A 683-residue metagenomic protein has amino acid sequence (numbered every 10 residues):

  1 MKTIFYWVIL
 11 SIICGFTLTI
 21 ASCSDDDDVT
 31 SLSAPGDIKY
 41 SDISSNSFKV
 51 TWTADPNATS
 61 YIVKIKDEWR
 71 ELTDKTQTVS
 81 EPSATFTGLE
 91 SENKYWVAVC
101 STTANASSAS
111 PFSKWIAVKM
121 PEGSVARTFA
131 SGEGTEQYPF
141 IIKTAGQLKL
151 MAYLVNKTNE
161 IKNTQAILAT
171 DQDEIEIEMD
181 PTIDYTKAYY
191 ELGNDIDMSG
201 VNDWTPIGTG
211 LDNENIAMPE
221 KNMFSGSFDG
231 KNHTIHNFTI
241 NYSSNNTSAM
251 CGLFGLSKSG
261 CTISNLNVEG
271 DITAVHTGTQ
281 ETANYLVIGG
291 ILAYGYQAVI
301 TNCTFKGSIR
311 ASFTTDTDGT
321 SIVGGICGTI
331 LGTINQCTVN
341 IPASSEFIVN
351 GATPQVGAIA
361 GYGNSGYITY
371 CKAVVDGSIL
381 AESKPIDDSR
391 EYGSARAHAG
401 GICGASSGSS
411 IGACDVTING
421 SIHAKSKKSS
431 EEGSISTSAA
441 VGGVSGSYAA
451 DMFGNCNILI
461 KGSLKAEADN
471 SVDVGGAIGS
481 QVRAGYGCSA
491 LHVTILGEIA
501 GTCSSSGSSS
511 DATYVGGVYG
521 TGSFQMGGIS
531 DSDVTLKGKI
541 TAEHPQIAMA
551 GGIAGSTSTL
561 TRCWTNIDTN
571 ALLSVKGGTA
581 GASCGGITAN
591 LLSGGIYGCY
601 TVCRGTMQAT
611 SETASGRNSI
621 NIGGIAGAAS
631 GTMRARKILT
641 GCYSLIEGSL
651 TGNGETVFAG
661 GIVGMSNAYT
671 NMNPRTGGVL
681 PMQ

Functional and structural regions predicted by a protein language model:
T19-S22: C-terminal motif of bacterial Sec signal peptides marking the signal peptidase cleavage site
D28, T103-E122: Extracellular fibronectin type III
T30-K39: Proline-enriched interdomain boundary motifs that mark the N-terminal boundary and often initiate the first structured
N46-N57: Conserved aromatic anchor
D55-K75, S80-E81: Extracellular low-complexity, O-glycosylation-prone stalks/linkers
N57, S91-E92, S259: Surface-exposed loops/turns
F86-S108: Beta-strand-rich modules
E122-Q683: Surface-exposed repetitive/solenoidal architectures
